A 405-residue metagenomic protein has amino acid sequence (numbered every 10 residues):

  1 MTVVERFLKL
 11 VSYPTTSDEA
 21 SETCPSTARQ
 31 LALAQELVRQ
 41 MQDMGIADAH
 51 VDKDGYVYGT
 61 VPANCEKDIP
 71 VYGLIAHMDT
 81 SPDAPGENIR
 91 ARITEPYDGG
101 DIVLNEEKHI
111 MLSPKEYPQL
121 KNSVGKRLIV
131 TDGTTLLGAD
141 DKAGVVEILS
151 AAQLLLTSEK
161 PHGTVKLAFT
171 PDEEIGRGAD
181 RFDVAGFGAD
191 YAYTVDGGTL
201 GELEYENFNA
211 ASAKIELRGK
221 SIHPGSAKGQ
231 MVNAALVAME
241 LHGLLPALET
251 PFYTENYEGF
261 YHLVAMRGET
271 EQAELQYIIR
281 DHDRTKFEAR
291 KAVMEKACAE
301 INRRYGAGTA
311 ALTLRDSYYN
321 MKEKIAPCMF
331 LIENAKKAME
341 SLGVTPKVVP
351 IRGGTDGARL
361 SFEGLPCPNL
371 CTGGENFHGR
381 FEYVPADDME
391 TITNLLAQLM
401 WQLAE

Functional and structural regions predicted by a protein language model:
T2-A28, V130, Y318, H378-G379: N-terminal capping segment at the start of a domain
E22-I69, G73-I75, D79, I89-R90: A non-catalytic alpha/beta surface segment that caps or lines the substrate-entry region of metallo-dependent hydrolase
K67-P161, A189: Active-site metal-coordination/substrate-binding segment of hydrolases, especially metallo-dependent peptidases
I102, Y117, K126-A139, D172-E295 (+3 more regions): Midchain, well-structured core segments that form catalytic/ion-binding scaffolds
L149-L156, E240-A247, Q398-W401: Short glycine/serine- and small hydrophobic-enriched flexible loop segments
Q153-I175, N256: Short helix-loop-beta-strand segments that form the rim/entrance of peptidase-like active sites
L236-Y253, F260-V264, T309, Y319-P368: Active-site-adjacent substrate-binding region of metalloamidase/peptidase-like peptide-processing proteins
E269-E271, P346-L403: Zn-dependent metallopeptidase/amidohydrolase metal-coordination segment
